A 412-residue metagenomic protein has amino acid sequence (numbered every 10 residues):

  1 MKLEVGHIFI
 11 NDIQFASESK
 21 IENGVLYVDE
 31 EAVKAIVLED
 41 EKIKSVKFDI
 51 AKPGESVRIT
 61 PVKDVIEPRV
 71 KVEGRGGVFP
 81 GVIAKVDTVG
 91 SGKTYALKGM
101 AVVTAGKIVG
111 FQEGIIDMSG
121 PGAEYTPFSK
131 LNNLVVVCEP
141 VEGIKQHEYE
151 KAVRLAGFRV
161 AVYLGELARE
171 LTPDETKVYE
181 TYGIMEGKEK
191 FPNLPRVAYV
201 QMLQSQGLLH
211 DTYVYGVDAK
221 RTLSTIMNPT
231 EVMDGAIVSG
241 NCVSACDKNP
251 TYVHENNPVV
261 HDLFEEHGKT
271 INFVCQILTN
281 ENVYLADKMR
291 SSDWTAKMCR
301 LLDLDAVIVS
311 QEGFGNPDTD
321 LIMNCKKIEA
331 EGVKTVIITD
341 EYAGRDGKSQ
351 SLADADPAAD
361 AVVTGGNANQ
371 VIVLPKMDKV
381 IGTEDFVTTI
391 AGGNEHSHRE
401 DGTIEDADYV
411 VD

Functional and structural regions predicted by a protein language model:
M1-L223, A407-D412: Long, compositionally biased, glycine/small-hydrophobic-enriched stretches that function as flexible linkers, tethers
K188-N280: Membrane-embedded hairpin module used as a gating/binding unit in multi-pass transport and secretion proteins
Q204-S205, S310-T319, E341-G344: Gly/Ser/Thr-rich loops at beta-strand to alpha-helix junctions that form or flank small-molecule/cofactor-binding
N256, N282-A296: A general structural motif
A330-V336: A short helix->loop->beta-strand "cap" motif at the edges of active sites that frequently abuts
Y342-D360: Glycine-rich, charge-decorated loop segments at or immediately adjacent to ligand/cofactor-binding or catalytic sites
V362-N394: Extended, charge-rich low-complexity interaction segments
G392-D412: Charge-patterned, long linear interaction tracts outside catalytic cores
